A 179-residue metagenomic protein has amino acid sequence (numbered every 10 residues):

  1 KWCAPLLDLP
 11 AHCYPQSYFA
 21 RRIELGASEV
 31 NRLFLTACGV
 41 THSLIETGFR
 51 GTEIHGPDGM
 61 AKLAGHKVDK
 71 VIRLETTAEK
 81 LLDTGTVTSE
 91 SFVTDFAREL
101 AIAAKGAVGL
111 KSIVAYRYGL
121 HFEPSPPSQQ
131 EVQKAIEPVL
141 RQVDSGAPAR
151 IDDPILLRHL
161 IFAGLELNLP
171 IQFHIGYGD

Functional and structural regions predicted by a protein language model:
K1-L167: Metal-cofactor-binding active-site regions of metalloenzymes
H174: Conserved binding/catalytic microenvironments
Y177-G178: Short glycine/proline-centered loop/turn elements that form peptide/ligand docking sites
